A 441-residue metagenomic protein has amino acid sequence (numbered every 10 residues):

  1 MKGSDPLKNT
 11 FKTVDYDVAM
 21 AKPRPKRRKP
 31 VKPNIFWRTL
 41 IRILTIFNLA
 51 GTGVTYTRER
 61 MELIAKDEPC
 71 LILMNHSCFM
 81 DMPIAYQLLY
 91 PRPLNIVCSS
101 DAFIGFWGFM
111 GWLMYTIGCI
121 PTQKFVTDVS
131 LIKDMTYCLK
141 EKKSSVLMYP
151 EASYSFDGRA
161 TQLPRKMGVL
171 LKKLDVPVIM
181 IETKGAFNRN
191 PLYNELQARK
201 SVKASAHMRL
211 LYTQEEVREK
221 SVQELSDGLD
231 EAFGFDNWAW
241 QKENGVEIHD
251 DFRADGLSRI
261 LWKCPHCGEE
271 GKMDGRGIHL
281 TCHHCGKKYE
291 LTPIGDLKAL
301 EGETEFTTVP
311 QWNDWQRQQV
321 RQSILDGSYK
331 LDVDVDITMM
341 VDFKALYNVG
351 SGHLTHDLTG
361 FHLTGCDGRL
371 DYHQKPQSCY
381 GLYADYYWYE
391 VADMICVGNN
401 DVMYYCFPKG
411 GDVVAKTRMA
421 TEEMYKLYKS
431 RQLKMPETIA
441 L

Functional and structural regions predicted by a protein language model:
K2-V18: Soluble, non-transmembrane catalytic domains of enzymes that act on hydrophobic metabolites at membranes
R24-L44: Helix-enriched interaction subdomains in cytosolic or periplasmic regions, typified by TIR/SEFIR signaling/NADase cores
P33, W37, L49-D227, E243-N244 (+12 more regions): Soluble catalytic domains of membrane acyltransferases
L113, V222-N237, V413-Q432: Short amphipathic C-terminal alpha-helix that caps PH/PH-like domains
D230, G234-W262: ATP/pyrophosphate-binding catalytic subdomain of soluble kinases
H249-T304: Cys/His-rich short segments
E290-R369: Long, charge-rich boundary regions
S378-L441: Acidic, Ser/Thr- and proline-rich intrinsically disordered linker/docking segments of eukaryotic scaffolds
